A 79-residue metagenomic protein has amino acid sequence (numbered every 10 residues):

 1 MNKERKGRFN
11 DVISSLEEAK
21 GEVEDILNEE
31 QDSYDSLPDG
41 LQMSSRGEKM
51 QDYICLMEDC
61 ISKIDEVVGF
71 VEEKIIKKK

Functional and structural regions predicted by a protein language model:
M1-K79: Long, low-complexity or tandemly repetitive, helically biased scaffold regions used for multimeric assembly/adhesion
